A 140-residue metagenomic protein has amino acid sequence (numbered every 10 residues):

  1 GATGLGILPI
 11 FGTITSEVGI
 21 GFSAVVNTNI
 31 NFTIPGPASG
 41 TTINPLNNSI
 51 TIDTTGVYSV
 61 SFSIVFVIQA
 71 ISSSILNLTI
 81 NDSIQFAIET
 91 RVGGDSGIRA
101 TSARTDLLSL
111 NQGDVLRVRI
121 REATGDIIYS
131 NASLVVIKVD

Functional and structural regions predicted by a protein language model:
A2-D140: Extracellular jelly-roll beta-sandwich "head" domains, especially the C-terminal globular C1q domain
